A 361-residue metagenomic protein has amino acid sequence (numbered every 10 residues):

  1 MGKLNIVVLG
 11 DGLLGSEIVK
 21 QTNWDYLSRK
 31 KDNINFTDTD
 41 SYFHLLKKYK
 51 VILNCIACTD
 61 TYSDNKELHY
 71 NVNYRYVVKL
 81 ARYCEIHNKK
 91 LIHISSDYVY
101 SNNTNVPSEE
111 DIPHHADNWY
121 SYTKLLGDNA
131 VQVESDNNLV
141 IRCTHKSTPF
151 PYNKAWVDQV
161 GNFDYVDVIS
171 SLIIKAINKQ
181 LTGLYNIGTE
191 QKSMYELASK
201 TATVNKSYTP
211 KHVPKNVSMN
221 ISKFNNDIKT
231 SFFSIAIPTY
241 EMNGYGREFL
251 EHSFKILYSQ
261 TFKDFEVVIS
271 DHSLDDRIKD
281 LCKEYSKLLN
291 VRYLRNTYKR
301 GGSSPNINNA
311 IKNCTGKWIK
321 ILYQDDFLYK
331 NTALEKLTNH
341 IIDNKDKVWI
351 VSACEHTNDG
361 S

Functional and structural regions predicted by a protein language model:
T39-Y74, E85: NAD(P)H-binding glycine-rich loop region in Rossmannoid oxidoreductase-like domains and their noncatalytic homologs
K79-D117: Conserved Rossmann-fold NAD(P)-dependent oxidoreductase catalytic core, especially the SDR/UDP-sugar
L172-N216: Mid/C-terminal beta-alpha module of Rossmann-like enzyme folds, strongest in SDR-family dehydrogenases/epimerases
M242-S259: Short, well-formed alpha-helical segments that are part of the catalytic scaffolds of diverse glycosyltransferases
F254-R295: Acidic donor-binding segment of Leloir-type glycosyltransferases
N296-C314: Glycine-rich, basic loop-to-helix element that forms the pyrophosphate-binding segment of sugar-nucleotide handling
I319: Short aromatic/hydrophobic "clamp" motif used to bind/position activated sugar donors
F327, T332-S361: Conserved donor NDP-sugar-binding/catalytic core segment of glycosyltransferases
